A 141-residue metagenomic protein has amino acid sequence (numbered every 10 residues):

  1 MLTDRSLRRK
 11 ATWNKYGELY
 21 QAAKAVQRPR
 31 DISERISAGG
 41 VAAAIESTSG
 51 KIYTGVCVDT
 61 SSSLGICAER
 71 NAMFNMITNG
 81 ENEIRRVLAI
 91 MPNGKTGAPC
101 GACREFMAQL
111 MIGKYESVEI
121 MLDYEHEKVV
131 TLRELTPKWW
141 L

Functional and structural regions predicted by a protein language model:
M1-S33, E81-L141: C-terminal binding/interaction regions
S37-S47: Short beta-strand scaffold segments in enzyme catalytic cores
K51-I52: Hydrophobic "anchor" residues
V56-R70: Compact, glycine-rich, soluble single-domain proteins
C67, N71, A102-E105: Short amphipathic alpha-helical face segments that pack within enzyme cores and frequently flank/anchor catalytic
N71, N75-T78, P99: Feature captures the catalytic cores and cofactor-binding loops of soluble hydro-lyases/lyases that act on carboxylate
